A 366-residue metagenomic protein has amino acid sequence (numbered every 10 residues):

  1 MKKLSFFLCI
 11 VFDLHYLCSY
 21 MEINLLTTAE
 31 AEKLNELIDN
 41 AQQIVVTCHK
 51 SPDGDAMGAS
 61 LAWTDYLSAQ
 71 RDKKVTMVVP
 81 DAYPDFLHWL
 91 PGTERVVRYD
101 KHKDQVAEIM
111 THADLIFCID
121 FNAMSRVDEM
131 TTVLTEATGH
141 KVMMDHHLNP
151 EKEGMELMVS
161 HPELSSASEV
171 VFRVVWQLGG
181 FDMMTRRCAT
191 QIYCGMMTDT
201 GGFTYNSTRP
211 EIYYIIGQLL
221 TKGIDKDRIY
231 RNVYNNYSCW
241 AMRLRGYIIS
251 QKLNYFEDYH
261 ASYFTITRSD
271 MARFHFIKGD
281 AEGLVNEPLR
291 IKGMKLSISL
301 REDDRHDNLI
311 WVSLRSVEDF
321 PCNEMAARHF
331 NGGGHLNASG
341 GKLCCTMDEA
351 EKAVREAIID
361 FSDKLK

Functional and structural regions predicted by a protein language model:
K2-K3: Polybasic, lysine-rich low-complexity intrinsically disordered segments
C9-Y20: Short, positively charged and aromatic/hydrophobic N-terminal segments
Y20-C48, G58-P91, R98, Q105-A107 (+2 more regions): Hydrophobic helix-and-loop "lid/oligomerization" segment in the mid-to-C-terminal part of catalytic domains
P52, A123, L148, G202 (+1 more regions): Short, glycine/acidic-enriched loop or turn micro-motifs at the edges of active sites
G54-S60, M124-D128: Short glycine/serine/threonine-rich phosphate/pyrophosphate-binding segments that cradle anionic phosphate groups
G92-V96, E136, V159-P162, S316: Short, hinge-like loop/turn segments at secondary-structure boundaries
V97-L157: Active-site cofactor/cluster-binding pocket
M144-I215: Short alpha-helices
